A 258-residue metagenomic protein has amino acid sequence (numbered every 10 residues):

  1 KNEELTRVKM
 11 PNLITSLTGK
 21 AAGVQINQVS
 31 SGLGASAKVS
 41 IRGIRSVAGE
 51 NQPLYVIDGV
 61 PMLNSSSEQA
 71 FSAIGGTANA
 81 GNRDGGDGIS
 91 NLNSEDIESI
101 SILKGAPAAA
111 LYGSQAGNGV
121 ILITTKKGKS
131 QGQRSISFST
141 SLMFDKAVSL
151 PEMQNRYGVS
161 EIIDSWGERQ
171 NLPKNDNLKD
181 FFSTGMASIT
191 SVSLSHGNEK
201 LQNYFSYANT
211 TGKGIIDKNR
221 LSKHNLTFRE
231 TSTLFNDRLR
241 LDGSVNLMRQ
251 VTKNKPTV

Functional and structural regions predicted by a protein language model:
K1-M248: Short, small/polar-rich motifs associated with maturation and membrane association, primarily at protein termini
N246-M248, K253-V258: Acidic/polar loop-and-plug regions of large Gram-negative outer-membrane beta-barrel proteins
